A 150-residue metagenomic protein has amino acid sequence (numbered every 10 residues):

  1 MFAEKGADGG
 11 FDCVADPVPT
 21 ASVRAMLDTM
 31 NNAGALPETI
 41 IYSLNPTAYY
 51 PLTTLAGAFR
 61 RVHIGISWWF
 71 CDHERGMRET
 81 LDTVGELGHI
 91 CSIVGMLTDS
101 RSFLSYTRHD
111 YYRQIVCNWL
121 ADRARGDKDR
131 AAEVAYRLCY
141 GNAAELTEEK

Functional and structural regions predicted by a protein language model:
M1-E38, T47-V62, R78-M96, R113 (+1 more regions): Histidine/acidic residue-rich metal-binding segments in metalloenzymes
G10-V18, W68-H73, F103, T107: Short, contiguous acidic/charged loop-to-helix segments that flank catalytic cores in large enzymes
F11, R101, D127-D129: Residue-level detector of alpha-helix boundaries and kinks
I40-L44, I64-S67, I90-H109: Short acidic/histidine-rich active-site segments
Y42-Y49, W69-M77: Acidic-and-aromatic substrate-binding clefts and catalytic sites of carbohydrate-active enzymes
A48, C91, R108-K150: Mid-to-C-terminal alpha-helical segments outside catalytic/metal-binding sites
P51-T54, E74-G76, M96, R108 (+1 more regions): Generic alpha-helix signal with a bias toward terminal, lower-confidence helices and secondary-structure junctions
G65-E74, G95-L97, G126-E133: A generic structural motif
